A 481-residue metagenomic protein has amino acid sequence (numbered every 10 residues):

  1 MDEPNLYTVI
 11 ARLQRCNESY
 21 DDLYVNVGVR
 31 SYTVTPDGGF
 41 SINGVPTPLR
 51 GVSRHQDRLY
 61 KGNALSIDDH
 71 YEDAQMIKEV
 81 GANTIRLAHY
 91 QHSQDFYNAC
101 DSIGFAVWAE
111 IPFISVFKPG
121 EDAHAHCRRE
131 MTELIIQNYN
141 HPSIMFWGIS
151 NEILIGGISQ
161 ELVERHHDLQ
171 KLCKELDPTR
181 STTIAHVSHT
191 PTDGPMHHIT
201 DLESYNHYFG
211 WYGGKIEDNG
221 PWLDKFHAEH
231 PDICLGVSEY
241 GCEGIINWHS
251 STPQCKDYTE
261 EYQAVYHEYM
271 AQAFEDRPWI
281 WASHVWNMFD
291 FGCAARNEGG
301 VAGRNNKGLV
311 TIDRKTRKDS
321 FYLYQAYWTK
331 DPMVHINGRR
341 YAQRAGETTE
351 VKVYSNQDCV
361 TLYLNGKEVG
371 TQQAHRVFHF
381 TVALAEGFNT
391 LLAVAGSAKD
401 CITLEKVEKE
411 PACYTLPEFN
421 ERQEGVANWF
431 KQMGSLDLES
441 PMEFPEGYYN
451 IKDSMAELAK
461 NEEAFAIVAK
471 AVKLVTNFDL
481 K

Functional and structural regions predicted by a protein language model:
M1-Q91, N98-A99, G104-V107, E130-E133 (+6 more regions): Secreted/periplasmic carbohydrate-active enzymes, especially glycoside hydrolases
R15, A271-Q272, F291, P332 (+2 more regions): Short amphipathic alpha-helical segments with coiled-coil-like heptad repeat character
S19, Y24-N26, G39, S53 (+9 more regions): Short, functionally important structural connectors and interaction interfaces within domains
Y71-E79, T84-T316, S320-Y327, D331-T349 (+1 more regions): Substrate-binding/catalytic cleft of secreted carbohydrate-active enzymes, primarily glycoside hydrolases
D437-K481: Compact, charge-rich alpha-helical regulatory domains located at protein termini
